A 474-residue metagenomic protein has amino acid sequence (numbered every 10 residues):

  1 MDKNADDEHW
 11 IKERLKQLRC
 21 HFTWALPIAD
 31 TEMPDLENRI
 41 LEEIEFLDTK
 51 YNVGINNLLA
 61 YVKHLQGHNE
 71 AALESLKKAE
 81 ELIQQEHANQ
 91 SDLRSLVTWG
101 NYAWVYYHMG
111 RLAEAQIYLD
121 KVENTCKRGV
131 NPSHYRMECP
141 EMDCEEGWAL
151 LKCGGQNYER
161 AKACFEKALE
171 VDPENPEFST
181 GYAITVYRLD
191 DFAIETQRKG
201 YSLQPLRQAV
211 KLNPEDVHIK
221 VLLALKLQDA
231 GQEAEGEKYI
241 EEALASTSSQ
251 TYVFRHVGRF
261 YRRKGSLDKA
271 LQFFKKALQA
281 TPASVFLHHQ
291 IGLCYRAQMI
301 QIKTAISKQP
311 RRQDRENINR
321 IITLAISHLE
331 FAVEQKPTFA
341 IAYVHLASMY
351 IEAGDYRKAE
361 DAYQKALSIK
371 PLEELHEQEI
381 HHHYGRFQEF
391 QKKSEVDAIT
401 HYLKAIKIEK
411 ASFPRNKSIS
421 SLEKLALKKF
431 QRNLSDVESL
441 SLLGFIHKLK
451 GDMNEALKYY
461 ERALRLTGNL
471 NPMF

Functional and structural regions predicted by a protein language model:
K16, Y51, N57-L58, L65 (+16 more regions): "A position-specific structural signal for the A-helix of alpha-solenoid helical repeats
L41-T49, L82-L93, T125-C139, F178 (+5 more regions): Flexible helix-coil transition and linker loops at the boundaries of alpha-helical arrays
E45, A79, V122, A168 (+8 more regions): Canonical positions in the second alpha-helix
N52, E86, S95, N175-F178 (+9 more regions): Residue-level recognition of tetratricopeptide repeat
I55, T98, P132, F178 (+9 more regions): TPR alpha-solenoid repeat register
I83-L96, Y107-A113, I117-E166, E170 (+6 more regions): Short coil/linker segments at helix-helix boundaries
